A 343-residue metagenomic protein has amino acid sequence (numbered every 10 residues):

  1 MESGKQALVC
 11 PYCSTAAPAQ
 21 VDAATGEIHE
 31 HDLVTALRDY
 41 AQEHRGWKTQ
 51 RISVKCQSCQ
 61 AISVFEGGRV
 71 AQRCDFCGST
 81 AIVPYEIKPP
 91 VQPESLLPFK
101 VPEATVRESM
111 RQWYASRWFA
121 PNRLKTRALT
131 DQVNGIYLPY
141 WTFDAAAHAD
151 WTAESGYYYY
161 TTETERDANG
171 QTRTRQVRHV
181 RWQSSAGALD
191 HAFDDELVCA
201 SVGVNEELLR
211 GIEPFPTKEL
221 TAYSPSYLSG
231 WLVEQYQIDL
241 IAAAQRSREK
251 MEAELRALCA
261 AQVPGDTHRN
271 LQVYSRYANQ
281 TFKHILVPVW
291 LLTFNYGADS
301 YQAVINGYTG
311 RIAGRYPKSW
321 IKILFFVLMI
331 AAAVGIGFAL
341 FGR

Functional and structural regions predicted by a protein language model:
M1-E2, A19-Q20, F65-E66, V83-P84: Short, non-ligating residues that shape and space the ligands of small metal-coordination modules and catalytic
E2, A16, C59-I62, T80: Cys/His-rich metal-chelating microdomains
A7, T49-S53, A71: Residues immediately within or flanking Cys/His clusters that coordinate Zn2+ in small zinc-binding modules
C10-C13, C56-C59, C74-C77: Short cysteine-rich clusters marking metal-coordination/redox-active sites
P18-R51, Y85-R111: Intrinsically disordered, low-complexity segments
K48, P89-N295: Charged, low-complexity helical/coil segments in non-catalytic cytosolic or luminal regions
V287-R315: Extended, hydrophilic extramembrane loops/domains of integral membrane proteins
G335-R343: Juxtamembrane boundary at the C-terminal end of a transmembrane helix
